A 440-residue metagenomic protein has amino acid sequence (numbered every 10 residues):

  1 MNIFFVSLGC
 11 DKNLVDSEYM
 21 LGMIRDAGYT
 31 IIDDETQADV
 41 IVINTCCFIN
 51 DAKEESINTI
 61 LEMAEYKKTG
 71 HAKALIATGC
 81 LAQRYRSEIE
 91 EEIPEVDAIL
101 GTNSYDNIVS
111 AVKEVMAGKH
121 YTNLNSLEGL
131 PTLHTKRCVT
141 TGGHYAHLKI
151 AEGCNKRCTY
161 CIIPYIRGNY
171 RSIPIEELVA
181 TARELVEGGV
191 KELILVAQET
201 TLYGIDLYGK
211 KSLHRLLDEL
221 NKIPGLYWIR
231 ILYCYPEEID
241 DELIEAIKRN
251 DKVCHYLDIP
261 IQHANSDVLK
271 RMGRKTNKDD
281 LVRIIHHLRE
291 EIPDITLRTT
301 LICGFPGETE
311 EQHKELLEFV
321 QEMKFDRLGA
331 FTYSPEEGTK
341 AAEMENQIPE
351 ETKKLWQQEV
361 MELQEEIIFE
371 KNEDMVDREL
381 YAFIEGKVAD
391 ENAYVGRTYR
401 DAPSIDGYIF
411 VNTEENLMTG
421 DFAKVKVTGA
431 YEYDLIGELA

Functional and structural regions predicted by a protein language model:
M1-Y203, E242, L257, D279-E290 (+4 more regions): Proteins enriched for Cys/Gly/acidic motifs involved in redox and nucleic-acid/cofactor modification
I3, V40-I41, A146, L193 (+7 more regions): Conserved beta-strand core positions
V6, V196-Q198, L232-C234, P260-Q262 (+5 more regions): Generic beta-strand/beta-sheet core signal
C10, G204-G225, R271-M272, Y333-E366: Radical SAM enzyme [4Fe-4S]-AdoMet core and its adjacent flexible, acidic and glycine-rich loops/tails across
L75-G79, R84, I89, E187-E311 (+1 more regions): Conserved SAM/AdoMet-binding glycine-rich loop
D97, K191, Y227, D326 (+1 more regions): Short acidic/polar active-site loop segments enriched in Thr and Asp
C158, L178, L195, I231 (+7 more regions): Conserved, mostly hydrophobic/aromatic
E343-A440: Terminal RNA-binding accessory module
